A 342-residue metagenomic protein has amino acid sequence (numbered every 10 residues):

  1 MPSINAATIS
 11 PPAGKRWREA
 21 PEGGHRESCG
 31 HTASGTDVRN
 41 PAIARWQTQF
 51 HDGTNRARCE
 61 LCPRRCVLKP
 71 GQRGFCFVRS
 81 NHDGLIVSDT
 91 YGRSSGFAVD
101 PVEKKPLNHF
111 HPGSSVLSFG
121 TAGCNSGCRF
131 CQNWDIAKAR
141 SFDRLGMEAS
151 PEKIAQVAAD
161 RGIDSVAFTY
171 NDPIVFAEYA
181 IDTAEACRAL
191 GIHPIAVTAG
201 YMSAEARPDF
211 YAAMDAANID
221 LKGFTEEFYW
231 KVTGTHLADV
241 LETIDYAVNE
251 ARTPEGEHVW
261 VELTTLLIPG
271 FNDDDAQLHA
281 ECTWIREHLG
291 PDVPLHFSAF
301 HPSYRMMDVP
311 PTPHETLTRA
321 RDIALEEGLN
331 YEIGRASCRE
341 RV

Functional and structural regions predicted by a protein language model:
P2-A7, W17, C29-P70, E255-G256 (+1 more regions): Auxiliary Fe-S-binding modules of radical SAM enzymes
G14-K15, P21-E22: A cross-taxon signal for low-complexity, glycine/charged-rich
H31-T121, W134-K138: N-terminal [4Fe-4S]-dependent radical SAM core
R56, G113, N125, D160 (+3 more regions): Alpha-helix termination/capping residues and helix-transition junctions
K105-V116, S126, E178-I181, E185: Short flanking/linker segments adjacent to small metal-binding domains or redox-active Cys/His motifs
S114-A122, S126-P151, A155-G162: Glycine-rich active-site/cofactor-binding loop and its immediate structural neighborhood
E148-T312: Conserved AdoMet/S-adenosylmethionine-binding subsite of the radical SAM
